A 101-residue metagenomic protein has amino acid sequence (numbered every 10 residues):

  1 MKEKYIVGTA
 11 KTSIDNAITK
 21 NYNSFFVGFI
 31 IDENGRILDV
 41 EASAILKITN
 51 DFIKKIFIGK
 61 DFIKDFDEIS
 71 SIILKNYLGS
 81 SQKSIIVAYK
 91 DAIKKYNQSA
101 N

Functional and structural regions predicted by a protein language model:
M1-T9: Short, compositionally biased leader-like segments
K11-N101: Active-site- and interface-proximal helix/loop "cap" or "latch" segments in soluble metabolic and energy-transducing
